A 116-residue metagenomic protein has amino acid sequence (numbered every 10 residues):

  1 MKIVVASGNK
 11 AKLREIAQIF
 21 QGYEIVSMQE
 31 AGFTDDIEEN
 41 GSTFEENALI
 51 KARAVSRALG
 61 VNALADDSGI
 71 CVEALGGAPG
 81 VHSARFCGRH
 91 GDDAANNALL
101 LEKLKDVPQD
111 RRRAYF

Functional and structural regions predicted by a protein language model:
M1-V4, K10-F116: Anionic-ligand binding patches
